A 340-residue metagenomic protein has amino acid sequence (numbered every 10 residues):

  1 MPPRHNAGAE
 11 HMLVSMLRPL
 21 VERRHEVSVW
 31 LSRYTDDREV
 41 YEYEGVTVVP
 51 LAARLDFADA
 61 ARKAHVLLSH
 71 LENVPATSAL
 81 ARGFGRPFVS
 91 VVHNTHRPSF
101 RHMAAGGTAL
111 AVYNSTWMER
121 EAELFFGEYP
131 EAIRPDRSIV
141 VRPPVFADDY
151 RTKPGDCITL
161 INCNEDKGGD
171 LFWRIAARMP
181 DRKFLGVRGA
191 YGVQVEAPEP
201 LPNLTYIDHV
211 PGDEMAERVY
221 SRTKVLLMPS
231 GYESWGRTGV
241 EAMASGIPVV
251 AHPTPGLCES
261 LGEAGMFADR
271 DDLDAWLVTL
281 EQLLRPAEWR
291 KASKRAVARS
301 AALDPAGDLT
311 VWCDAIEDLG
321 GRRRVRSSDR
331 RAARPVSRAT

Functional and structural regions predicted by a protein language model:
A109-D149, D166: Donor nucleotide-sugar binding/catalytic pocket of nucleotide-sugar-dependent glycosyltransferases
A147-P200, Y206: Conserved catalytic-core segment of nucleotide-activated headgroup transferases in glycan assembly
C163, G265-L273, Q282-A287: Conserved acidic donor-binding segment of nucleotide-sugar-dependent glycosyltransferases
E217-T223: Short alpha-helical donor nucleotide-sugar binding micro-motif in glycosyltransferases
G231: Aromatic "clamp/platform" in nucleotide-sugar-dependent glycosyltransferases that forms part of the donor/acceptor
P248-A251: Short hydrophobic beta-strand element within catalytic cores of glycosyltransferases and related nucleotide-activated
A287-E317: A charged, aromatic-enriched C-terminal amphipathic alpha-helix characteristic of glycosyltransferases across folds
P305-T340: C-terminal alpha-helical cap of glycosyltransferases
